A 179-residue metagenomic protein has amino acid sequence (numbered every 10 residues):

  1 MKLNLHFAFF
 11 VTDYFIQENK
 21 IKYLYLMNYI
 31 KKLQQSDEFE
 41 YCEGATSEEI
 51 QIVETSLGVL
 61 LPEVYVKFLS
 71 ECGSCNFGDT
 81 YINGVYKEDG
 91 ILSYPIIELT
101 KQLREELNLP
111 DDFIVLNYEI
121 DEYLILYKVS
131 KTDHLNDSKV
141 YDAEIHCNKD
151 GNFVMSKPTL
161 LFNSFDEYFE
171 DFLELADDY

Functional and structural regions predicted by a protein language model:
M1-Y25: N-terminal amphipathic/basic-hydrophobic helices that include classical n-h-c signal peptides and signal-anchor
K22-I125, L175-Y179: A surface-exposed partner-binding patch
D121-Y123, T132, C147-N148: Short Gly/Pro-enriched loop/turn and capping motifs at secondary-structure junctions
K131-D137: A short alpha->loop->secondary-structure connector
V140-D142: Short aromatic-glycine-(Arg/Gly/Cys) micro-motifs in beta-strand/loop hairpins
H146-G151, S156: Compact, glycine/acidic-enriched structural inserts
K157-D171: Alpha-helix N-cap recognition
